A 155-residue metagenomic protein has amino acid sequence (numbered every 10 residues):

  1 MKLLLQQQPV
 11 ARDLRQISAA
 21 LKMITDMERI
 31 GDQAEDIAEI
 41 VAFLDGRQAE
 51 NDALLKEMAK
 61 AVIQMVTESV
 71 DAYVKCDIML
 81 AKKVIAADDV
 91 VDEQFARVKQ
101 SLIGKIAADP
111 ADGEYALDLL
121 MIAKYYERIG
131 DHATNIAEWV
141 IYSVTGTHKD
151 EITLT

Functional and structural regions predicted by a protein language model:
M1-T155: Cytosolic, long alpha-helical scaffolding segments
